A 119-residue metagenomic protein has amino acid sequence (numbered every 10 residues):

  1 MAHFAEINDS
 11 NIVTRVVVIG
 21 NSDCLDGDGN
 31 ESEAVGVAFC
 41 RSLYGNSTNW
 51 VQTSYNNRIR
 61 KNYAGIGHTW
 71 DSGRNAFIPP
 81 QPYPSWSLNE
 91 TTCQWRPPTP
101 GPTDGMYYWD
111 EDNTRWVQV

Functional and structural regions predicted by a protein language model:
M1-V119: Interaction-interface detector
